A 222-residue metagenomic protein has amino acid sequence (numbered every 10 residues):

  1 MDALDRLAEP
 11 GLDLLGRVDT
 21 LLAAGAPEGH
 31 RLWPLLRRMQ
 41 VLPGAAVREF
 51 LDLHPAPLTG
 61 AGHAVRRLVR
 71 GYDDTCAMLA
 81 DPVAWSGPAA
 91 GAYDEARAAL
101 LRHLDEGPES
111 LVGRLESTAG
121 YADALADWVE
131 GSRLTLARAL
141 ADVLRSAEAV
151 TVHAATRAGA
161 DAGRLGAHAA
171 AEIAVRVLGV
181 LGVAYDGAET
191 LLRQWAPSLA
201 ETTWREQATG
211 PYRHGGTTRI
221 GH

Functional and structural regions predicted by a protein language model:
M1-A45, E106-S117, Y121-H222: Intrinsically disordered, low-complexity Pro/Gly/Thr/Ser/Ala-rich repeat tracts
P27-R38, P43-G44, F50, H63-L101: Short amphipathic helix-turn modules centered on a small-residue break
F50-L53, P57, H103: Short amphipathic alpha-helical segments at helix-loop
P55-A64, A124: Short, charge/polar-rich alpha-helical segments
